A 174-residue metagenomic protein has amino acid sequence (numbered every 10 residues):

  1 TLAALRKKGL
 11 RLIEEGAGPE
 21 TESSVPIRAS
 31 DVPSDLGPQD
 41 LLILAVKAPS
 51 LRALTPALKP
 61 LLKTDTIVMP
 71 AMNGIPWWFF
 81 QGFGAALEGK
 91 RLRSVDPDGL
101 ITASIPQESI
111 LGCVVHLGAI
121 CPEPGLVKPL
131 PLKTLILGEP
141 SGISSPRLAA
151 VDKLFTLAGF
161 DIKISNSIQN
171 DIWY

Functional and structural regions predicted by a protein language model:
T1-E22: Glycine-rich phosphate-binding loop and adjoining beta1-alpha1-beta2 segment of Rossmann-like nucleotide-binding folds
L2-A3, W77, A119, D171: Flexible, glycine-rich phosphate/dinucleotide-binding loops and adjacent beta-alpha linkers at cofactor/substrate
R6, R52, V95, A149-D152: Generic alpha-helical structural signal
R11-E14, A85-E88, V127-P131: Short, hinge-like loop/turn segments at secondary-structure boundaries
T21-P122: Rossmann-like NAD(P)(H) cofactor-binding subdomain of soluble oxidoreductases
R28, L61, A103-Y174: Internal alpha-helical scaffold of NAD(P)-dependent oxidoreductase catalytic cores
